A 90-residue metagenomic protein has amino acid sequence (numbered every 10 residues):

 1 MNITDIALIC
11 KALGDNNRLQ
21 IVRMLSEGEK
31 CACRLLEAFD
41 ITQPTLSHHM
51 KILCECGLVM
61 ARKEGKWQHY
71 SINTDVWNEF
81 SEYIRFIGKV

Functional and structural regions predicted by a protein language model:
N2, H69-V90: Conserved segment of winged-helix/HTH DNA-binding domains
T4-T45, E64-V76: N-terminal helix-turn-helix DNA-binding core of bacterial DNA-binding proteins
K11, M50-K51: Core alpha-helical elements of the protein kinase catalytic domain, predominantly the helix directly N-terminal
N16, L53, E79, Y83: Solvent-exposed, charged/polar functional surfaces in cytosolic regulatory/catalytic domains
K30-C33, C56, K89: Functionally engaged cysteine thiol sites
L36-E37, H48, C54-E55: Alpha-helical residues within the helix-turn-helix
